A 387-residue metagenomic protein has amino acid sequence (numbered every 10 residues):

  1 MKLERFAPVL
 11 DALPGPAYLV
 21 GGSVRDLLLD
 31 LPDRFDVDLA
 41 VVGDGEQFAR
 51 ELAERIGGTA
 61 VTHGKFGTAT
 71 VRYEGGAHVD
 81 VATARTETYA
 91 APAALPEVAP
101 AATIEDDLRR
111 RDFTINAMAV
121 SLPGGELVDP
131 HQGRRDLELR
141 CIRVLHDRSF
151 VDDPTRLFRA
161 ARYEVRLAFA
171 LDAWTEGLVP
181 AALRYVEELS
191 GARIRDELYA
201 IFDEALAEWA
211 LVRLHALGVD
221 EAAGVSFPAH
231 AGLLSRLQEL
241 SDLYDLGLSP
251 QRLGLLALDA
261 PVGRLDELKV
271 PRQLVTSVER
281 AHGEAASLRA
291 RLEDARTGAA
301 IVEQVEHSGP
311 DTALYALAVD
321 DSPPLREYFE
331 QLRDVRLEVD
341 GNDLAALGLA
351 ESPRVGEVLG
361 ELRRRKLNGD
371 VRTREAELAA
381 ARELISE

Functional and structural regions predicted by a protein language model:
M1-E387: Catalytic cores of the polymerase beta-like nucleotidyltransferase superfamily and closely associated nucleotide
